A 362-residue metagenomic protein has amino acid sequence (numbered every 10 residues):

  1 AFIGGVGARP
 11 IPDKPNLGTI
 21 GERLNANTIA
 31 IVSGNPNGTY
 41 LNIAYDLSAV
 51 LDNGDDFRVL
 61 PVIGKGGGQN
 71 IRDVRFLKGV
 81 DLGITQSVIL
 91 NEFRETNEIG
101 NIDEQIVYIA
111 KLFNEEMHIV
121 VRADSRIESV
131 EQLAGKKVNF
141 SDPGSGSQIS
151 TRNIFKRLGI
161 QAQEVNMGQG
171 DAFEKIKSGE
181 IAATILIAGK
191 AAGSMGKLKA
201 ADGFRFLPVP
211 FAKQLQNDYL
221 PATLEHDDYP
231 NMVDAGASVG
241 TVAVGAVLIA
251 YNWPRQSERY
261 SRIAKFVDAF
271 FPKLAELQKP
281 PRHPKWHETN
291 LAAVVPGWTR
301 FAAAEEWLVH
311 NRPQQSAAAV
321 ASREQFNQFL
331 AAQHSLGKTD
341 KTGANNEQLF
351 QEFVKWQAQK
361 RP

Functional and structural regions predicted by a protein language model:
P10-I84: N-terminal (or domain-start) structured segment
A26-T28, G38, G54-D56, G66-Q69 (+7 more regions): Extracytoplasmic
T28-L51, E115-E174, S178: Bilobed "Venus flytrap"/periplasmic-binding protein-like clamshell domains and structurally analogous long
S48-A49, L60-I102, F173-K175, A191-K199: Pocket-flanking alpha-helical
S87, N97-E98, S125, Q161-E258: Pocket-lining segment of extracytoplasmic ligand-binding domains
S87-D124, V130: Signal peptide-directed extracytoplasmic domains
P143-N153, A222-P296: Ligand-binding clefts/hinges and TM-proximal coupling segments of bilobed small-molecule sensing domains
D171, A188-D202, F206, N252-W253 (+1 more regions): An extracytoplasmic/periplasmic, membrane-proximal ligand-sensing/linker region
